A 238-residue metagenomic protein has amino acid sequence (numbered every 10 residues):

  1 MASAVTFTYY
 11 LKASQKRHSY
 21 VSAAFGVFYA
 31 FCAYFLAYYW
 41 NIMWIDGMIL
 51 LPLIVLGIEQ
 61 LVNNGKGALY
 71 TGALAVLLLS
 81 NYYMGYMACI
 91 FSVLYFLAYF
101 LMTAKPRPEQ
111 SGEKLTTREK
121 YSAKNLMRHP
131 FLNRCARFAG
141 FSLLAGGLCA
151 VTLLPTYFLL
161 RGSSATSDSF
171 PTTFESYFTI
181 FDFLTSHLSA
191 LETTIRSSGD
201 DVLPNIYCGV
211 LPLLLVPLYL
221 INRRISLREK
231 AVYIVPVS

Functional and structural regions predicted by a protein language model:
M1-S14, S19-V62, K66-L101, R137-Y157 (+1 more regions): Membrane-embedded helix bundles of polyisoprenyl
K16-S19, L78, Y82, L132-A136 (+3 more regions): Membrane-water interface of alpha-helical transmembrane segments
G47, S167-F174, A231-S238: Alpha-helical transmembrane segments of integral membrane proteins, especially early/N-terminal helices
G67, K114-T116, S122, P130 (+1 more regions): Coil-to-alpha-helix initiation sites in intrinsically disordered, low-complexity, charged segments
K105-E109, E113, E119-A136, P217-S238: Membrane-interface helix-loop-helix junctions at transmembrane boundaries of multi-pass membrane enzymes, predominantly
C135-L220: Periplasmic/ER-lumenal interhelical loops and adjacent helix-loop junctions in multi-pass membrane proteins
